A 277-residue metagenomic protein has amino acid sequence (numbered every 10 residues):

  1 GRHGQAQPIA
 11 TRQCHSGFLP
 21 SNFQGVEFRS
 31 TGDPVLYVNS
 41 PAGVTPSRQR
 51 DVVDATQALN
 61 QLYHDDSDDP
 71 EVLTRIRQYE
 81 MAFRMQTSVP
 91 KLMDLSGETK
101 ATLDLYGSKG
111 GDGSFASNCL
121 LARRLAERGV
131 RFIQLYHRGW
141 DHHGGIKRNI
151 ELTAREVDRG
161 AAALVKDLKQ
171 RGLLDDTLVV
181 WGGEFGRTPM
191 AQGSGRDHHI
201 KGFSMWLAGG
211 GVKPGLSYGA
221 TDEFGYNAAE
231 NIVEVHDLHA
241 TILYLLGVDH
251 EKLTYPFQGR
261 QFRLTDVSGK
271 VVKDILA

Functional and structural regions predicted by a protein language model:
G1-A277: Ligand-binding pockets and gating/stacking loops
